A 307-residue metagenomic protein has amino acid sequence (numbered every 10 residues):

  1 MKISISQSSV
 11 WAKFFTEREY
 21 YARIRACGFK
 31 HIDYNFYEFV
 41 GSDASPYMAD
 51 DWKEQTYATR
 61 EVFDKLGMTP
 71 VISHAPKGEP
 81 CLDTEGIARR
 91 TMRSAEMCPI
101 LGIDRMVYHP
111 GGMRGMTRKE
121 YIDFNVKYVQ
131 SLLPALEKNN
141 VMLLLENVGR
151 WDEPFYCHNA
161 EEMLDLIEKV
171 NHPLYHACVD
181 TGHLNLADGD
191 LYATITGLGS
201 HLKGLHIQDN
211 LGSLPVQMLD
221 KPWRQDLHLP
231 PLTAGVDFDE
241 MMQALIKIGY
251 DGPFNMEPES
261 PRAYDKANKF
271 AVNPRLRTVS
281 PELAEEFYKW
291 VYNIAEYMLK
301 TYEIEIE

Functional and structural regions predicted by a protein language model:
M1-Q7, T69-G78: N-terminal small/glycine-rich loop or linker at the start of catalytic domains across soluble metabolic enzymes
M1-S4, S9, F14-G28, D64 (+2 more regions): Histidine-acidic metal/acid-base catalytic patches
S9-W11, F36-E38, P76-E79, G112-R114 (+4 more regions): Active-site-proximal loop/turn and secondary-structure-junction residues that shape catalytic pockets, frequently
T16-E19, D51-T59, R90-R93, E161 (+1 more regions): Alpha-helical scaffolding within the catalytic cores of extracellular/periplasmic polymer-degrading hydrolases
E17-V40, C98-G102: Catalytic domains of carbohydrate-active enzymes, especially glycoside hydrolases
D33, I72, V107, L144 (+3 more regions): Conserved beta-strand positions in the central sheet of alpha/beta enzyme cores
D33-R60, G112, M116: Glycine-rich, proline-tolerant flexible connector loops at the mouths of alpha/beta enzymes
V62-K65, P80-H176, A267, R275-E286 (+2 more regions): Active-site acidic/histidine proton-transfer and metal-coordination neighborhood in alpha/beta enzyme cores
